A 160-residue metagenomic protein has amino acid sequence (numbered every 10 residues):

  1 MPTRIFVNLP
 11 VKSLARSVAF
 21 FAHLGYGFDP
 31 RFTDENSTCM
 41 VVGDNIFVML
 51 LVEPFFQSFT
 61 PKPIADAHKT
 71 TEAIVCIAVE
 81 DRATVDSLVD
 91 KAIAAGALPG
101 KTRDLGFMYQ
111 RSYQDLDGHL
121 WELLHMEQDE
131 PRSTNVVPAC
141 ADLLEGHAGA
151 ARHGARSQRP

Functional and structural regions predicted by a protein language model:
R4-K12, M40-V41, K62-K91, Y109-Q114 (+1 more regions): Vicinal oxygen chelate
N8-F56: Core segments of cupin and vicinal oxygen chelate
S17, F21, V85, A92: Hydrophobic pocket/interface hotspot
L24, H68, L124-Q128: Membrane-topology and secretion signals of cell-surface/extracellular proteins
M49-L51, C76, L124: Residues in well-ordered beta-strands of folded domains
F56-P63, P131-S133: A short, acidic/glycine-rich surface segment
V89-P160: Vicinal oxygen chelate
